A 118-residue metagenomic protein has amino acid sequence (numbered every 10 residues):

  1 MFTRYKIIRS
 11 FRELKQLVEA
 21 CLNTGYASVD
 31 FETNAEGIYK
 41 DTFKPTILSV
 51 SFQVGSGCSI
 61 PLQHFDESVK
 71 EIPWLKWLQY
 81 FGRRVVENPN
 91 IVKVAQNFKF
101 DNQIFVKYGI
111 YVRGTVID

Functional and structural regions predicted by a protein language model:
M1-D118: Conserved RNase H-like, two-metal-ion catalytic cores of nucleic-acid enzymes
